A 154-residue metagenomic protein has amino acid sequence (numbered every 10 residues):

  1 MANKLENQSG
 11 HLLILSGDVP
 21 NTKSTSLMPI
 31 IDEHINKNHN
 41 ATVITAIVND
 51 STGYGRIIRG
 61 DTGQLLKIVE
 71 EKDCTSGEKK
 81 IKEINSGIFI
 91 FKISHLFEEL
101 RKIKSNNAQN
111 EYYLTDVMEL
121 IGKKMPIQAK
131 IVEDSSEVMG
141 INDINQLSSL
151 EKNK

Functional and structural regions predicted by a protein language model:
M1-T62, I90-I93, E98-E99, I103: Conserved beta-loop-beta/alpha segment of the NTase-like Rossmann-fold superfamily that binds/positions NTPs
L66-V138, N142-K152: Catalytic-core segments of class I nucleotidyltransferases/pyrophosphorylases that form NMP-activated intermediates
